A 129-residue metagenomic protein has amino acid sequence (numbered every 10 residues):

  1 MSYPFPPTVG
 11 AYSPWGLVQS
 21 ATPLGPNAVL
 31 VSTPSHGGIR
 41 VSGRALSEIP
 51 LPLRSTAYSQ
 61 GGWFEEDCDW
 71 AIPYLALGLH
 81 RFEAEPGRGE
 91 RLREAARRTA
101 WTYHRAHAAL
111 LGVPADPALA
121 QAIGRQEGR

Functional and structural regions predicted by a protein language model:
P4-R40, P117-R129: Short N-terminal "domain-start" leader segments that mark the transition from disordered tails or signal peptides into
A21-P23, S55, G89: Generic, low-specificity signal for short hydrophobic/alpha-helical stretches with a mild N-terminal bias, encompassing
G25-N27, S59, R93: Residue-level detector of functional hotspots within protein domains
V29-Y58: A short, structured beta-strand/loop element
W63, D67-G124: Short, compact, well-ordered microdomains
